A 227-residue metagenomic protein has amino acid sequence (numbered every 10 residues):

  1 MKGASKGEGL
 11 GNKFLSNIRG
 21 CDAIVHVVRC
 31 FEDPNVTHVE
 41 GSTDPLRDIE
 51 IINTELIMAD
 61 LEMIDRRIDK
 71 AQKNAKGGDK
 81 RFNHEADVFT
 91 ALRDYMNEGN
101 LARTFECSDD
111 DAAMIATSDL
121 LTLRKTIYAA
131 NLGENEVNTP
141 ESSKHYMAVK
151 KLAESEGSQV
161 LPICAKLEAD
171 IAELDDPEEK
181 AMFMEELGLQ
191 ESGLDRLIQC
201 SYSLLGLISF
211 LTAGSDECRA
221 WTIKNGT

Functional and structural regions predicted by a protein language model:
M1, R29-N35, S42-D44, I57-M58 (+3 more regions): Conserved nucleotide-binding/hydrolysis micro-motifs of P-loop NTPases
M1-H26, C30-E50, C107-S118, S142-H145: Switch II of P-loop NTPase G domains
M1-L10, N17, N53-I57, L61-Y95 (+1 more regions): Conserved ASCE/P-loop NTPase catalytic core
K6, E32-N35, D48, I52 (+3 more regions): Glycine-rich, flexible loop/turn motifs
F14, V25, I64, N131 (+1 more regions): Residue-level signature of catalytic and energy-coupling elements of molecular machines, predominantly ATP/GTP-dependent
C21-A23, N53-I57, D65, S155-S158 (+1 more regions): Short, surface-exposed, polar/charged, turn-prone segments marking secondary-structure boundaries
K70-T227: C-terminal-of-GTPase-core extension/linker across diverse P-loop GTPases
